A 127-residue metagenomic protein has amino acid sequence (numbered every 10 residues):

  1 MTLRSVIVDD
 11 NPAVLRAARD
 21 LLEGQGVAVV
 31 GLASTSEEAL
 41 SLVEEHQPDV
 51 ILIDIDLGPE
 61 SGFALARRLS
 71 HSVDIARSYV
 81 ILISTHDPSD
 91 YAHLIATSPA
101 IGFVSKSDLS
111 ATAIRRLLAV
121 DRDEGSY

Functional and structural regions predicted by a protein language model:
V8-D9, A33, I51: Conserved sequence signature across two-component system core domains
P12-G31: Two-component/phosphorelay signaling modules centered on CheY-like receiver
T35-E38, S61-A64: Acidic catalytic/metal-coordinating carboxylates
D54: Active-site residues of response regulator receiver
G58, P88: The feature encodes the CheY-like receiver
G62, L94-G102: As written
F63-A76: Short amphipathic alpha-helix used as the core "switch/output" element in two-component signaling
I83-S84: Hydrophobic/aromatic residues positioned on beta-strands within the core alpha/beta folds
